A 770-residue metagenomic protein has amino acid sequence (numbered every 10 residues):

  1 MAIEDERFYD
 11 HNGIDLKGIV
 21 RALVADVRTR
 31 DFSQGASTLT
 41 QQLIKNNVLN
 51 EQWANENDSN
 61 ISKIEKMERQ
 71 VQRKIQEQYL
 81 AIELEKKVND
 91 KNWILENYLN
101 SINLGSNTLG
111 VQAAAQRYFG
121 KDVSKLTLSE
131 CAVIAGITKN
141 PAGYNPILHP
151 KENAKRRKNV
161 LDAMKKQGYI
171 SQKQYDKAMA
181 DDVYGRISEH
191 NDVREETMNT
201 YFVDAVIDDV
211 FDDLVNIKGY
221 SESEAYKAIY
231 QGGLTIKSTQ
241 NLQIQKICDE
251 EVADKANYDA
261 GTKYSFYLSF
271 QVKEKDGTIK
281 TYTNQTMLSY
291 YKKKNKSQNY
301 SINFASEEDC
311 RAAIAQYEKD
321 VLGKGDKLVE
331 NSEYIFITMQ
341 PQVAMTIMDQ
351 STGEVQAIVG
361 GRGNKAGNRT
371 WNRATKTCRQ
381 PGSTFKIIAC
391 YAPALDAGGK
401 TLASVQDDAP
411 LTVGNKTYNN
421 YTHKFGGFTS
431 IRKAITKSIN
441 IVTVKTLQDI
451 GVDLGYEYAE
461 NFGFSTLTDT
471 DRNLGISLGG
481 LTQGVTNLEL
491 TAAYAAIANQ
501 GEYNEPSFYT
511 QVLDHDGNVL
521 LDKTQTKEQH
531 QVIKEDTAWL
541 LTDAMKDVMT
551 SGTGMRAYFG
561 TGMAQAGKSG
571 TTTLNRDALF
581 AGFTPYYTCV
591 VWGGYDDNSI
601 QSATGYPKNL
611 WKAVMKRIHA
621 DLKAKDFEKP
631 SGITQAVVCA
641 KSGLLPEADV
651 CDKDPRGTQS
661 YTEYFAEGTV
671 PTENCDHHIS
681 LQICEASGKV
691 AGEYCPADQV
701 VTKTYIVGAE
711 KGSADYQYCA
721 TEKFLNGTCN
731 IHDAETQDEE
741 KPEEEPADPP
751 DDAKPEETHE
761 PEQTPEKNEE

Functional and structural regions predicted by a protein language model:
M1-D176, G185, S223-A225, G363-N364 (+3 more regions): Peptidoglycan glycan-strand catalytic modules in the bacterial/periplasmic cell-wall system
M1-I3, M164, C248, T352-G353 (+6 more regions): Active-site SXXK
Y9-G18, L109-Q112, S171-Q174, F385 (+3 more regions): Short, well-structured active-site flanking segments
R28-W53, N191-E195, G399-G455, H515-T542 (+1 more regions): Conserved catalytic neighborhood of penicillin-recognizing serine enzymes
Q172-Y300: Non-catalytic structural connector segments
S238-Y258, Y264-K280, T286-I337, P341-D349 (+4 more regions): A penicillin-recognizing enzyme superfamily signal
Y290-N295, K523-Q525, A636, G657-Q659 (+5 more regions): Intrinsically disordered, low-complexity repeat and linker tracts
T417-N420, G451-A492: Mid-domain, small-residue-enriched loop/turn segments at the edges of structured enzyme/sensor domains
